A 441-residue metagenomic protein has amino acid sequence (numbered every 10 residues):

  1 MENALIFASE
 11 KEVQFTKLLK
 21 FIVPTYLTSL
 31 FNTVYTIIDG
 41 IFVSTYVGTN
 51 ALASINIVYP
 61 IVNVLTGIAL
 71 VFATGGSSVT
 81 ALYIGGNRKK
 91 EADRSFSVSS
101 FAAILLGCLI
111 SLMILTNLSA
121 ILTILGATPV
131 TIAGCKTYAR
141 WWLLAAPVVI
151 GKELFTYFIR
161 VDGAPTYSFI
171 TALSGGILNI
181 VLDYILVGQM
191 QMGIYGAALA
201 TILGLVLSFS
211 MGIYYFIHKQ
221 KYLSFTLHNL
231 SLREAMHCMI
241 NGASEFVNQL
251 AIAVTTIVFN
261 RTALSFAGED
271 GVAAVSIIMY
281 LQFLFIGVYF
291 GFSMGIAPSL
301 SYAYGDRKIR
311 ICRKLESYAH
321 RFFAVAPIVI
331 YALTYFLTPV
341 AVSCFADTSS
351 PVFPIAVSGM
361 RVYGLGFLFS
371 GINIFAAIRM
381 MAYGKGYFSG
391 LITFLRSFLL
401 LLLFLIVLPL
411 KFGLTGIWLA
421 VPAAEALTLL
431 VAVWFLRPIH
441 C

Functional and structural regions predicted by a protein language model:
M1-I22, T80-P147, Q189-A243, L300-G366 (+1 more regions): Short alpha-helical transmembrane segments in multi-pass integral membrane proteins
E10-V47, P60-G75, V79, Y83 (+5 more regions): N-terminal transmembrane alpha-helices
K20-D39, W141, G175, G204-S208 (+3 more regions): Transmembrane helical elements of multi-pass membrane transporters/channels
V34-A53, L122-P129, I185-M192, A253-L284 (+3 more regions): Helix-terminus/linker motif at the lipid-water interface of multi-pass membrane proteins
L52-L112, V149-S168, A274-A332, F336-T338 (+1 more regions): Small-residue-rich hydrophobic transmembrane alpha-helices
V64-G67, N179-D183, S208-I213, F283-G287 (+3 more regions): Hydrophobic transmembrane alpha-helices of multi-pass small-molecule transporters
A73, W142-R160, S168-G176, A197-S210 (+4 more regions): Short runs within selected transmembrane alpha-helices of multi-pass transporters and secretion channels
I114, Y157, D183, V187 (+8 more regions): Structural signal for membrane-spanning alpha-helices in multi-pass inner-membrane proteins, emphasizing helix cores
